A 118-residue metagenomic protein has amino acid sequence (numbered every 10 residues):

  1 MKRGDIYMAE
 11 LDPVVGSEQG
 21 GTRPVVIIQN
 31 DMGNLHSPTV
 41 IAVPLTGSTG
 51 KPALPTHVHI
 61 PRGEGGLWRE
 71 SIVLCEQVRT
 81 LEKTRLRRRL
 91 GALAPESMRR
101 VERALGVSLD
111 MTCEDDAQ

Functional and structural regions predicted by a protein language model:
M1-Q118: Conserved functional hotspots at enzyme active or ligand-binding sites that engage polyanionic ligands
